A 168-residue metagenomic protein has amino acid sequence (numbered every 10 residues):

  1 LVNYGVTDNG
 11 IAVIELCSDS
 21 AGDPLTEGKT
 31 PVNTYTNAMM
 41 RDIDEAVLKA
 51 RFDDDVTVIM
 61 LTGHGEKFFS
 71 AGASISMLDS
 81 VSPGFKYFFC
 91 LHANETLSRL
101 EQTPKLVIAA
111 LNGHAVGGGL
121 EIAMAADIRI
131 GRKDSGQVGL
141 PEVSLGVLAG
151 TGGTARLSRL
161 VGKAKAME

Functional and structural regions predicted by a protein language model:
L1-T62, S98: Conserved CoA-thioester-binding segment of acyl-CoA-metabolizing enzymes
N9, D54-V56, A73, Q102 (+2 more regions): Structured loop/turn residues at beta-strand edges in well-structured enzyme cores
S18-D23, E27-T30, G63-T96, G146: Glycine- (often His-adjacent) and acidic-residue-rich active-site loop that binds/positions the CoA thioester
M40-D44, R51-F52, I75-N112: An acidic, glycine-rich surface segment that forms the CoA-thioester-binding/catalytic face of crotonase-fold enzymes
I43, L61, S74, I122-M124: Hydrophobic/aromatic residues within transmembrane alpha-helices of multi-pass small-molecule transporters
T62-G63, L111: Short beta-strand/turn micro-motifs composed of small residues that flank or help shape donor/cofactor-binding pockets
E101-E168: Crotonase-fold acyl-CoA enzyme core
